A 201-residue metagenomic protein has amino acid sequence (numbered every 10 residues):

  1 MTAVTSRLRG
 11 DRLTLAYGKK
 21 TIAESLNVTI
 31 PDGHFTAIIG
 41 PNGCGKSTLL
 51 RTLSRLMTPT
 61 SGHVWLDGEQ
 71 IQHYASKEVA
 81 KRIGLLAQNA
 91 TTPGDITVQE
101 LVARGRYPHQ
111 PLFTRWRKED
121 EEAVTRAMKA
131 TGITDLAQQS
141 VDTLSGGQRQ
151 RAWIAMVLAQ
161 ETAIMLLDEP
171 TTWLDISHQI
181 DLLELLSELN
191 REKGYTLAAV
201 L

Functional and structural regions predicted by a protein language model:
L8, I22-S25: Conserved structural motif at the start of ABC-family nucleotide-binding domains
I39-P41: The feature captures the beta-strand-to-loop junction immediately N-terminal to the Walker
S54: Helix-to-loop junction immediately C-terminal to a conserved catalytic motif
G62-Q70, V79: Conserved ABC transporter NBD signature motif
A103, K118-L136, E161: Conserved ABC ATPase "signature" region
R115, S140-L144, Q148: Conserved ABC ATPase signature
M165-E169: Catalytic Walker B motif of ABC-type/P-loop ATPase nucleotide-binding domains
